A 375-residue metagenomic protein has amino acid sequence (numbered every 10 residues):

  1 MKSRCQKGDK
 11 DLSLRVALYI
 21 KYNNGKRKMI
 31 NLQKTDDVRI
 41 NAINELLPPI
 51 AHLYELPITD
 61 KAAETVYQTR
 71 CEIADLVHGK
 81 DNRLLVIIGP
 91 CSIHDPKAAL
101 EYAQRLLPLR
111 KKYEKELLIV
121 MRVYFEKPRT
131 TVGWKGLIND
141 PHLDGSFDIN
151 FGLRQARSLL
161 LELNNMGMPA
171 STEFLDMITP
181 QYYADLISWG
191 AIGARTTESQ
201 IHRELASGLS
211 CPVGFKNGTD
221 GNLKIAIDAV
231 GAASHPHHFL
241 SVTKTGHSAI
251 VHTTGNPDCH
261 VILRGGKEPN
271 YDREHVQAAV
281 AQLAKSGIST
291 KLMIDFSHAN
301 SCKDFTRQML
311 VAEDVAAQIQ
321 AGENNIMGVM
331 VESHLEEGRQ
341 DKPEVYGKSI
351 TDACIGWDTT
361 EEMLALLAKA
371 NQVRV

Functional and structural regions predicted by a protein language model:
D9-D11, Y19-N23: Intrinsic-disorder-associated, low-complexity terminal segments enriched in Asp/Asn/His/Tyr and depleted of Lys/Arg
I30-T35, E116-Y271, H275-V276, H298-A299 (+6 more regions): Active-site-facing alpha/beta catalytic cores
I40-V77: N- or domain-start disorder-to-order transition segments that initiate the globular core
L85-D95, D352: Conserved phosphate/anionic-ligand binding catalytic regions in large, soluble enzymes, centered on
G89, I294, G356: Conserved, mostly hydrophobic/aromatic
H94-K111, F147-Q155, E313: Glycine-rich anion/phosphate-binding loops
S333-N371: Internal helix-turn-beta structural module
